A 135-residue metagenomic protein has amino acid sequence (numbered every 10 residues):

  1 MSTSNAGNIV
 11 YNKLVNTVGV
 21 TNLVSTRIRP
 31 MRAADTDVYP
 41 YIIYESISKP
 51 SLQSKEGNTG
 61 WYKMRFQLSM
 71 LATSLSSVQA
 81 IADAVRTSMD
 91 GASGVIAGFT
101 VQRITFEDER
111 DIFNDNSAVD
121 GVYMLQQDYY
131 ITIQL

Functional and structural regions predicted by a protein language model:
M1, A72, N116: Charge-dense, low-complexity intrinsically disordered segments
M1-N58, S76, A80, T87 (+1 more regions): Small/polar-rich, solvent-exposed N-terminal microdomains that initiate assembly or binding
T17, R65, A82, R103-R110: Solvent-exposed, well-ordered amphipathic alpha-helical segments that flank/support binding or catalytic loops
R29-A34, Q67, T105, I112: Small/flexible residues
K55-G60, A118-D120: Short glycine/proline-enriched loop/turn "hinge" motifs that connect secondary-structure elements and lie
T59-V78, V85, Y123-I133: Oligomerization/assembly interface segments of phage tail-like spikes and tubes
M89-L135: Acidic-leaning, charged glycine-interspersed low-complexity segments
